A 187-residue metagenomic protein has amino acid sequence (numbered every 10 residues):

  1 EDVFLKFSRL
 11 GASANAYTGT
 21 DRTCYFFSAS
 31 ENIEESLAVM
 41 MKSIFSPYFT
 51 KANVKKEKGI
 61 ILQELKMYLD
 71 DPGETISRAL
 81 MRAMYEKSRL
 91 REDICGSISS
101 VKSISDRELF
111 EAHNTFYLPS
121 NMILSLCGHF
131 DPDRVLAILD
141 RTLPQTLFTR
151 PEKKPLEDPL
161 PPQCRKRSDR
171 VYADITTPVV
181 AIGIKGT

Functional and structural regions predicted by a protein language model:
D2-E34, Y68-S120, Q145-T187: Non-catalytic beta-strand/loop surface segments
F27-I60: M16/insulysin-pitrilysin zinc metalloprotease superfamily fold
S30-I33, G128-D133: Helix N-cap motif at beta-to-alpha junctions
A38-S43, L136-L143: Short amphipathic alpha-helices in soluble, non-transmembrane regions that often serve as interface/regulatory elements
P47-L65, D131, P151-P161: Acidic/histidine-enriched alpha-helical segments
F130-D133, L143-T149: Bacterial peptidoglycan biogenesis and beta-lactam-recognition machinery
